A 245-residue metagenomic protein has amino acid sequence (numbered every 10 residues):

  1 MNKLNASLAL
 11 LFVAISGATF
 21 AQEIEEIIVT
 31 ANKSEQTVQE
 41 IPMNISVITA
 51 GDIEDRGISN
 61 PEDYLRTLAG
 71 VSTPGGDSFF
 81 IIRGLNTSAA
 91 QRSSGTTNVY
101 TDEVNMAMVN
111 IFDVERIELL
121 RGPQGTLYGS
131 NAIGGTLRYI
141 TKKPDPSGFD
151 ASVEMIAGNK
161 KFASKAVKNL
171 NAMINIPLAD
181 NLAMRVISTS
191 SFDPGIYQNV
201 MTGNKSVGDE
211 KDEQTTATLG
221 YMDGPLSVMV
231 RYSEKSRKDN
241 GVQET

Functional and structural regions predicted by a protein language model:
M1-Q22: Cleavable N-terminal targeting peptides that direct proteins into the secretory/outer-membrane pathway or into
E23-G148: Acidic, small-polar-rich N-terminal luminal/periplasmic segments of exported/outer-membrane proteins
A31-E35, A157-K161, E234: Short polar catalytic/cofactor-binding loops
S94, G148-S152, A183, P225-S227: Outer-membrane beta-barrel architecture
L119-R121, E154-A157, Q198-G203: Extracytoplasmic loops and strand-loop junctions of Gram-negative outer membrane beta-barrel proteins
G135-K143, S152-I156, A166-N175, M184: Residues embedded in well-ordered regular secondary structure
D150-N159, S188-S191: Transmembrane beta-strand segments that form the barrel wall of outer-membrane beta-barrel proteins
A163-V242: Transmembrane beta-barrel wall of Gram-negative outer-membrane proteins
